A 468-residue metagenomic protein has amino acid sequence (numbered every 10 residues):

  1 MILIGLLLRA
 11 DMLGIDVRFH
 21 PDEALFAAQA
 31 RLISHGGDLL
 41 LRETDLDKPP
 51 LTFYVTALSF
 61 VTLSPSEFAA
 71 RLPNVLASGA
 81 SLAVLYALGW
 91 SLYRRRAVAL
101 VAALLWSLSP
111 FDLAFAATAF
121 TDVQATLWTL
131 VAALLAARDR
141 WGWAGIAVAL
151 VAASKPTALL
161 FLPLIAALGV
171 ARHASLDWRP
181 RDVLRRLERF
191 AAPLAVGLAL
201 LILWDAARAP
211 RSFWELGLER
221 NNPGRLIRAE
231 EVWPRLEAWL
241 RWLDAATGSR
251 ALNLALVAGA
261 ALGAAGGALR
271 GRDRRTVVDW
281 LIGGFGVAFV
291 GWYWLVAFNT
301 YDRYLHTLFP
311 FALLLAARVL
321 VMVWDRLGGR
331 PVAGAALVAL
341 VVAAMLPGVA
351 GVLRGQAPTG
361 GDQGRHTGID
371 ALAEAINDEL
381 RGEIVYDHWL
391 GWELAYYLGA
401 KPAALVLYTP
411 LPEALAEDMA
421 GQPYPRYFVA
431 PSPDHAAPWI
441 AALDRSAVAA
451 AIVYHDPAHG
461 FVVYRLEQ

Functional and structural regions predicted by a protein language model:
M1-L3, P163, A191-A195, A199 (+2 more regions): Signature aromatic-anchored transmembrane alpha helix within multi-pass, membrane-resident enzymes that catalyze glycan
I2-L3, L85-L108, L127, W143: Transmembrane-helix signature of polytopic, membrane-embedded enzymes that assemble or transfer cell-envelope glycans
G5-L8, A102-S107, L134, V148 (+2 more regions): Short helix- or helix-capping micro-motifs that position conserved polar/aromatic residues at function-defining sites
I15, F26, L32, F161-V278 (+5 more regions): Transmembrane-lumen/periplasm boundary regions of multi-pass, lipid-linked membrane glycan transferases
H20, N74, F111-D122, Y301: Short acidic/glycine- and proline-prone juxtamembrane loop motifs at membrane-interface regions of multi-pass membrane
L72-R94, V131: Transmembrane-helix motifs of polytopic, lipid-linked glycan transferases
V84, L105, Q124-W143, A147 (+1 more regions): Specific aromatic-rich, kink-prone transmembrane helix
A144, H366, E374-P412, R426-P431: Short periplasmic/luminal acceptor-recognition loop of GT-C membrane glycosyltransferases, typified by
